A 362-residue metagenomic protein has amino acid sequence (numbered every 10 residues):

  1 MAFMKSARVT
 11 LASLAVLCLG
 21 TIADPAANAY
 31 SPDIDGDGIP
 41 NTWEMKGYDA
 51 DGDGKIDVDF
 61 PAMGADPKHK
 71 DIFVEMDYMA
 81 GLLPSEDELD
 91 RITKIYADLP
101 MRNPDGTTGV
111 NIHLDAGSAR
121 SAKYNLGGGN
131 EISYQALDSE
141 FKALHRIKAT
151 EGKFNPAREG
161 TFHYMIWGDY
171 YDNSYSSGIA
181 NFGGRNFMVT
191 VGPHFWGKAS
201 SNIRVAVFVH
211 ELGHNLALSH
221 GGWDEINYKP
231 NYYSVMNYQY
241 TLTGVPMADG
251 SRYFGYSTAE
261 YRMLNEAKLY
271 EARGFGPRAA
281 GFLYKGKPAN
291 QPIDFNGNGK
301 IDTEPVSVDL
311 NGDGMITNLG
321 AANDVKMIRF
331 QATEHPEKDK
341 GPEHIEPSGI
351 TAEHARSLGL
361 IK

Functional and structural regions predicted by a protein language model:
A2-L11: Bacterial N-terminal signal peptides that target proteins for export
A12-V16: Hydrophobic helical h-region of N-terminal Sec-dependent signal peptides in bacterial secretory/periplasmic proteins
C18-A26: C-terminal segment of classical bacterial N-terminal signal peptides
Y30-D33, D66, K70-D71, E75-P84 (+11 more regions): Active-site-proximal segment of zinc-dependent metalloprotease catalytic domains
I34-T42, G52-V58, G299-P305, G312-N318: Glycine-aliphatic tripeptides that mark coil-to-beta-strand junctions in extracellular and membrane proteins
E44-M45, T241: Disulfide-stabilized cysteine-rich extracellular repeat microdomains
Y48, G52-I56, G81-E86, T243-A248: Short, solvent-exposed loop/turn elements at domain surfaces
Y48-A65, N103-G106: Short mixed-charge
